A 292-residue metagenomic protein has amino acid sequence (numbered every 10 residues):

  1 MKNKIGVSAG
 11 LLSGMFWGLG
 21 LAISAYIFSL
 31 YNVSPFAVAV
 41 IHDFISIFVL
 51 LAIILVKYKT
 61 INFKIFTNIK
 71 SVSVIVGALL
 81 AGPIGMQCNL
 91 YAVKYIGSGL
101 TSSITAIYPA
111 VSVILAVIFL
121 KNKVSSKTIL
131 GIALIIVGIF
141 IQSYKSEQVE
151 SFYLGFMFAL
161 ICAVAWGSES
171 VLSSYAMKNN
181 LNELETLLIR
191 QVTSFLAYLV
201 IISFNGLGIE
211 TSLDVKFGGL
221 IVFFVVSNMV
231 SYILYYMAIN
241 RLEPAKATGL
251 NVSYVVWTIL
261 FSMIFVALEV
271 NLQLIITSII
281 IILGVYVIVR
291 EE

Functional and structural regions predicted by a protein language model:
M1-V40, Q148-Y175: Glycine-/small-residue-enriched transmembrane alpha-helix faces in small-molecule transporters and effluxers
L12-G14, I41, G82, M86 (+3 more regions): Helix-helix packing/entry segments at the starts of transmembrane helices
G20, Y58-G99, I141, V222-L242: Specific transmembrane alpha-helical segments of multi-pass solute transporters/efflux pumps, especially DMT/EamA
Y26, S46-T67, V137-E150, S194-K216 (+2 more regions): Membrane-interface helix-cap regions at the ends of transmembrane helices in multi-pass membrane proteins
I27, V38, H42, A92 (+7 more regions): Hydrophobic/aromatic residues within transmembrane alpha-helices of multi-pass small-molecule transporters
Y31-I84, A165-E169, L187-G206, V226 (+1 more regions): Transmembrane alpha-helices of multi-pass small-molecule transport proteins
L50, L115, V124-Y144, V252 (+1 more regions): Hydrophobic transmembrane alpha-helices of multi-pass small-molecule transport proteins
I54, N89, P109-A133, V256-I276: C-terminal transmembrane-helix exit sites in multi-pass transporters
